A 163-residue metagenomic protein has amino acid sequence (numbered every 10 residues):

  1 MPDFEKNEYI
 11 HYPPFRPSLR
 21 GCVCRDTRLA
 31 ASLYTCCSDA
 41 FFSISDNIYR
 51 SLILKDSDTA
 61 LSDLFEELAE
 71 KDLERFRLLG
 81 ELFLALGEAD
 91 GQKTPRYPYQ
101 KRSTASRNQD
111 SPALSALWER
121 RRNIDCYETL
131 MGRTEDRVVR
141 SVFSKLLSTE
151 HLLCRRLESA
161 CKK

Functional and structural regions predicted by a protein language model:
P2-K163: Non-heme di-metal
